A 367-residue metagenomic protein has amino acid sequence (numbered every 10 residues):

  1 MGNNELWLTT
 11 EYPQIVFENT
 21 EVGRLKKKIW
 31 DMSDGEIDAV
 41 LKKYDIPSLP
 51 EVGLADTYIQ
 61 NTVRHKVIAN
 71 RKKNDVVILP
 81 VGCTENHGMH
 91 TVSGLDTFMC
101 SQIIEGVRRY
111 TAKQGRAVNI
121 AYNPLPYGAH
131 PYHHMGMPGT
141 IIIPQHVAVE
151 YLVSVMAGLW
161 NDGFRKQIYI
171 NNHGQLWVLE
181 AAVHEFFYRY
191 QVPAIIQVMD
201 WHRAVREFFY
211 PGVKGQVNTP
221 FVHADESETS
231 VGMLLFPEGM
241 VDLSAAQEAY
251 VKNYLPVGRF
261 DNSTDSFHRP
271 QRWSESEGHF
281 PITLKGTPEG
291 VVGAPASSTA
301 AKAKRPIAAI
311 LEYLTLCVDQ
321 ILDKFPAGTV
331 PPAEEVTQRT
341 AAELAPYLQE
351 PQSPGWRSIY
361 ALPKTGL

Functional and structural regions predicted by a protein language model:
M1-I143, E150-K166, N172-L367: Extended, histidine- and acidic-residue-enriched regions that form the cofactor-binding/catalytic faces
